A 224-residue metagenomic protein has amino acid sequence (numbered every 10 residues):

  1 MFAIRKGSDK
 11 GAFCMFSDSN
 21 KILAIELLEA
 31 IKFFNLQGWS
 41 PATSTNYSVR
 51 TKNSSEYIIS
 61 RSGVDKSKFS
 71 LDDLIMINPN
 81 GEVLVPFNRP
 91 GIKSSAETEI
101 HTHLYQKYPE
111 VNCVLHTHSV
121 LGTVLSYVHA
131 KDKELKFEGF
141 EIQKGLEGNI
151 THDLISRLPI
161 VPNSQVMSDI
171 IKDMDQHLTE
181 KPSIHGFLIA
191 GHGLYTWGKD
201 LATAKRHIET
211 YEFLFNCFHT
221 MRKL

Functional and structural regions predicted by a protein language model:
A3-F13: Positively charged N-terminal leader segments that act as targeting/secretion signals
C14-L224: Glycine-rich flexible loops
